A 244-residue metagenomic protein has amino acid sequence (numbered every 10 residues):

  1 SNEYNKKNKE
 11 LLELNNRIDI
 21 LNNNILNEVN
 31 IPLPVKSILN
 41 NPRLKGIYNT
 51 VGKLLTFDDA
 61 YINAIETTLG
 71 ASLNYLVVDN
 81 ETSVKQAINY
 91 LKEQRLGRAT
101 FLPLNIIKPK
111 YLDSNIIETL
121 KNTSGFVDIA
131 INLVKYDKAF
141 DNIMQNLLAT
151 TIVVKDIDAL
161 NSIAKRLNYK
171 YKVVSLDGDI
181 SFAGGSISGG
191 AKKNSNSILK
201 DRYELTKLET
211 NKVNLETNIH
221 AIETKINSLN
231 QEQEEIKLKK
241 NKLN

Functional and structural regions predicted by a protein language model:
S1-N30, E223-I226, N230-N244: Extended, EK/Q-rich alpha-helical coiled-coil segments that serve as long dimerization/scaffolding arms in large
E13-E223: Hinge-like oligomerization/junction regions that interrupt long coiled-coil arms in large cytoskeletal
